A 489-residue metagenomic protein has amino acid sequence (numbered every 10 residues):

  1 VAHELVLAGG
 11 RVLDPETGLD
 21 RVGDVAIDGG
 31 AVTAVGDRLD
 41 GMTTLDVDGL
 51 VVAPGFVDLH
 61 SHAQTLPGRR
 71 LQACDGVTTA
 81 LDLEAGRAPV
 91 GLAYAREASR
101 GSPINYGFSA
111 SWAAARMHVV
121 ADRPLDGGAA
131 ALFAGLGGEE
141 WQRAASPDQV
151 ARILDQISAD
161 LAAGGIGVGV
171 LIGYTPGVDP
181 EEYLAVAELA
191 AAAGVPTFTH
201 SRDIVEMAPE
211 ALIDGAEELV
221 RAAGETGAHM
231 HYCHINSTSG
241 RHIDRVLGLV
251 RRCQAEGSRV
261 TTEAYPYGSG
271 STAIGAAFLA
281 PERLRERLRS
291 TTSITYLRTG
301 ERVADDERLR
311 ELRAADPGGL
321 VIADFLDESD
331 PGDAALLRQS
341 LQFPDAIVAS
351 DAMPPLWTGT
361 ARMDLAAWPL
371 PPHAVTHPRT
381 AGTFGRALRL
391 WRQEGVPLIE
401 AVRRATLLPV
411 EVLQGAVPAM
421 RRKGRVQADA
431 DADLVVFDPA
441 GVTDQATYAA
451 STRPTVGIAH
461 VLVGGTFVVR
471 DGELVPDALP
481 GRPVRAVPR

Functional and structural regions predicted by a protein language model:
V1-P54: Histidine-rich, glycine-flanked metal-binding segment
H3-E4, L19, G23, A34 (+4 more regions): In a subset of proteins, long, contiguous C-terminal domains/tails are tracked
G10, V25, G30, G49 (+12 more regions): Divalent metal-coordination and catalytic microenvironments
L13-D24, D327-D330, V396-R403, V410-T452: Acidic, glycine-enriched loop/beta-strand segments at the rims of small-molecule binding/catalytic pockets
R38-G41, V47-G101: Metal-associated gating/positioning segment near the N- to mid-region
R70-G91, P103-A114, L161-T175, G194-V205 (+3 more regions): Divalent metal-dependent hydrolysis catalytic cores, especially in the metallo-beta-lactamase
V119, R123-P176, V220-G224, H229 (+1 more regions): Active-site neighborhoods of metal-dependent hydrolases
R338-D345, D351, T358-A367, P371 (+1 more regions): C-terminal cap of metal-dependent C-N hydrolases
